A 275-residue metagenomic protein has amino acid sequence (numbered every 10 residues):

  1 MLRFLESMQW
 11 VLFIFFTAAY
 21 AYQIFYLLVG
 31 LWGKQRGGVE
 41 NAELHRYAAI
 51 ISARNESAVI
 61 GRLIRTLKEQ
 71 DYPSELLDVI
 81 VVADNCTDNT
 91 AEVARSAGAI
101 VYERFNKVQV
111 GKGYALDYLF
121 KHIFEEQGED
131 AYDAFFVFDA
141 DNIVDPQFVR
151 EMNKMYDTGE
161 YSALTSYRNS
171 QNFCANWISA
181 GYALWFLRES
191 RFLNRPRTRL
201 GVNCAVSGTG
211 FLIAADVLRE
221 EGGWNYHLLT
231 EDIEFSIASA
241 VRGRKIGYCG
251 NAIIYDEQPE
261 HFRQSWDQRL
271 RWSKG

Functional and structural regions predicted by a protein language model:
M1-E43: N-terminal membrane-anchoring/stem segments of glycan-assembly enzymes
H45-A48, D78, R219, E234: Cell-envelope/extracellular polymer assembly enzymes that use nucleotide-activated donors
G61, D88-R95, E103, Q147: Acidic helix N-cap motif at the loop->helix transition within catalytic regions of sugar-transfer enzymes
R65-L76: Short, acidic, metal-binding catalytic loop of nucleotide-sugar glycosyltransferases
A83-A91, N106-V108, I143: A conserved acidic beta->alpha catalytic loop
N89, F138-M155: Acidic donor-binding/catalytic loop of UDP-sugar-dependent glycosyltransferases, especially processive GT2
F105-G128, Q147-L229, W266, L270-K274: Long helical/loop segments within the catalytic core of UDP-sugar-dependent glycosyltransferases, especially the large
G201, S236-I254: Catalytic donor-sugar/metal-binding loop of nucleotide-sugar-dependent glycosyltransferases
